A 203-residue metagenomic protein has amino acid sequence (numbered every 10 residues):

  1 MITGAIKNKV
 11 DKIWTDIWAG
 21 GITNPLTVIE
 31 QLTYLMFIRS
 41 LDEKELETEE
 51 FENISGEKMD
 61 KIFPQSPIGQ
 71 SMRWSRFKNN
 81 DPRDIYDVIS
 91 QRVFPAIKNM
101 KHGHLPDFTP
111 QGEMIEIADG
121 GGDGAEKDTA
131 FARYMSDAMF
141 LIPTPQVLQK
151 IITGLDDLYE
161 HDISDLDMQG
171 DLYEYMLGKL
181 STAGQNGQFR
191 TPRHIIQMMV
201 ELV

Functional and structural regions predicted by a protein language model:
M1-V203: Non-catalytic, mostly N-terminal accessory regions of nucleic-acid modification and defense proteins
